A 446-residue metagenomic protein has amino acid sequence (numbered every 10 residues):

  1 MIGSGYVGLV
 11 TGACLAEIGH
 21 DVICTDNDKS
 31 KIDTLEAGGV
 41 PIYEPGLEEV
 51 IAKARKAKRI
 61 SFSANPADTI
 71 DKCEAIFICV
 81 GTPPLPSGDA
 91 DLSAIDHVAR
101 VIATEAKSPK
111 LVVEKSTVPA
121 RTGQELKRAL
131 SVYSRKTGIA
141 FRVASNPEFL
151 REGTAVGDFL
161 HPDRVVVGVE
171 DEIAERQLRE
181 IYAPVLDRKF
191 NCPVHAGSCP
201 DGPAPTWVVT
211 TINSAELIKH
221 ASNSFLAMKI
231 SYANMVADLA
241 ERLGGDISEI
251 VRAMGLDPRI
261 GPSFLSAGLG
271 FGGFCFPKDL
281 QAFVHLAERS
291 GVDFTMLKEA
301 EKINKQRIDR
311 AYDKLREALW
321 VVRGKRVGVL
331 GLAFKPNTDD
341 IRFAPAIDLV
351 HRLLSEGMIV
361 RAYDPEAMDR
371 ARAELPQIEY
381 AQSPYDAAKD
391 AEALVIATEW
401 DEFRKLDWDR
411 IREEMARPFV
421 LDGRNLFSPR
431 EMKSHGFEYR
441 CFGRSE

Functional and structural regions predicted by a protein language model:
M1-E446: Structural/interface elements that position substrates and couple domains in central-metabolism enzymes
